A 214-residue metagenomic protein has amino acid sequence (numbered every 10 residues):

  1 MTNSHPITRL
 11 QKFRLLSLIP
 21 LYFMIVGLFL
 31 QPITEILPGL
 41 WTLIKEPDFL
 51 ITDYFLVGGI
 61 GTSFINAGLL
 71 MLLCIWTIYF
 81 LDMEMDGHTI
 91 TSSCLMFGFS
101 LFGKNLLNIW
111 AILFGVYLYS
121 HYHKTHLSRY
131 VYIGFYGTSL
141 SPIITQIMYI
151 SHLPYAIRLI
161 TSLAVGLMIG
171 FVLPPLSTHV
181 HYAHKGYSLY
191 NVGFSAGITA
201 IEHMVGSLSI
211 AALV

Functional and structural regions predicted by a protein language model:
T2-K104: N-terminal signal-anchor module of multipass membrane proteins
T2-L10, T125, S141-I169, L173-V214: Membrane-interface helix-loop-helix junctions at boundaries between adjacent transmembrane segments
S17, F64-G68, T89-S92, W110 (+2 more regions): Hydrophobic alpha-helical transmembrane segments
I19-L30, N66, L70-T77, G115-Y119 (+2 more regions): Hydrophobic core segments of alpha-helical transmembrane domains in multi-pass integral membrane proteins
I51-G58, D82, G98-L107, H126-R129 (+2 more regions): Membrane-helix interface and helix-disruption motif detector
L73, H88-F99, W110-Y119, I133-S139 (+2 more regions): Short, structured motif recognition centered on aromatic/hydrophobic residues
W76-H88, F102-I109, H121-I133, V180-L189: Membrane-helix interface "capping/anchor" motifs
